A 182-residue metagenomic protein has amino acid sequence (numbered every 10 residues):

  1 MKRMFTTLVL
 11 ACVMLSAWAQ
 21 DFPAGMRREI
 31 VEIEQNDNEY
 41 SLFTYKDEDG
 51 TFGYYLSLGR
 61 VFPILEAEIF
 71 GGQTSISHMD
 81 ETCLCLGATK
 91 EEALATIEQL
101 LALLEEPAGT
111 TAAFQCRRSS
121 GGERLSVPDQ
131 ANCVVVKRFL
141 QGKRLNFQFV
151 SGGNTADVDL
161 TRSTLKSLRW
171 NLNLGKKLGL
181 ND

Functional and structural regions predicted by a protein language model:
M1-K2, V135: Generic N-terminal leader/processing signal
K2-V9: Sec-dependent signal peptide recognition, specifically the positively charged N-region followed immediately by
A11-W18: Hydrophobic h-region of N-terminal signal peptides that target proteins for export in Gram-negative bacteria
A19-D182: Positively charged, low-complexity terminal tracts and the immediately adjacent first secondary-structure elements
